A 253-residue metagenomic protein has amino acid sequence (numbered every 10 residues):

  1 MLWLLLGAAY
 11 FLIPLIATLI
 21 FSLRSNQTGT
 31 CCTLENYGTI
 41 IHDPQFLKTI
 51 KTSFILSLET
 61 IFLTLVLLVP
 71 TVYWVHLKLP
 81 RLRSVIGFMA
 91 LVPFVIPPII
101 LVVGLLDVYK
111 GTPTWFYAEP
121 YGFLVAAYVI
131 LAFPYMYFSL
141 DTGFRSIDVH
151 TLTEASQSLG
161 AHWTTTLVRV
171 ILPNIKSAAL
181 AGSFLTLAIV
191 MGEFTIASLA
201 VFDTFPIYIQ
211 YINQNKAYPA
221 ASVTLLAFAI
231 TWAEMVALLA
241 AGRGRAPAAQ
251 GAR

Functional and structural regions predicted by a protein language model:
M1-L2, D141-T153, Q157, W163-V170 (+1 more regions): C-terminal transmembrane helix and the adjacent membrane-cytosol boundary/short C-terminal tail of inner/organellar
L2-F11, Y137-D141, W163-G192: Transmembrane alpha-helices
W3-L4, K48-T52, V108-M136, K176-A179: Loop-to-helix entry region at the N-terminal start of transmembrane alpha-helices in multi-pass membrane transporters
A9-P44, I196-F202, A252-R253: Short membrane-interfacial helix/loop motifs at transmembrane-helix boundaries
I13-L23, V66-P70, V103, F123-A126 (+4 more regions): Membrane-embedded alpha-helices of multi-pass transport/permease systems
L34, R83, I99-I130, T164 (+2 more regions): Membrane-interfacial helix termini and adjacent extracytoplasmic/periplasmic loops of multi-pass transporters
Y37-Q45, M191-A249: Interhelical loop and adjacent transmembrane-helix boundary motif in polytopic membrane transport permeases
E59-A90, V103, D107-G111, L167 (+2 more regions): Transmembrane-helix boundary motif in ABC transporter permease subunits
